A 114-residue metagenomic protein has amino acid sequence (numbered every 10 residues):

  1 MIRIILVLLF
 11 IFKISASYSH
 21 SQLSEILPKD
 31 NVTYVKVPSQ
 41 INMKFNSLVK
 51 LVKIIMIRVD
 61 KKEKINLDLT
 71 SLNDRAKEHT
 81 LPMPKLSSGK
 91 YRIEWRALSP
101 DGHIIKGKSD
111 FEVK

Functional and structural regions predicted by a protein language model:
M1-L6: Positively charged n-region of N-terminal signal peptides that target proteins for export
I14-A16: N-terminal signal peptide c-region/cleavage motif recognized by signal peptidases
Y18-V37: N-terminal edge beta-strand
Y34-K36, N42-E112: Acidic, low-complexity Ser/Thr/Gly/Pro-rich repeat segments typical of extracellular/periplasmic and surface-exposed
